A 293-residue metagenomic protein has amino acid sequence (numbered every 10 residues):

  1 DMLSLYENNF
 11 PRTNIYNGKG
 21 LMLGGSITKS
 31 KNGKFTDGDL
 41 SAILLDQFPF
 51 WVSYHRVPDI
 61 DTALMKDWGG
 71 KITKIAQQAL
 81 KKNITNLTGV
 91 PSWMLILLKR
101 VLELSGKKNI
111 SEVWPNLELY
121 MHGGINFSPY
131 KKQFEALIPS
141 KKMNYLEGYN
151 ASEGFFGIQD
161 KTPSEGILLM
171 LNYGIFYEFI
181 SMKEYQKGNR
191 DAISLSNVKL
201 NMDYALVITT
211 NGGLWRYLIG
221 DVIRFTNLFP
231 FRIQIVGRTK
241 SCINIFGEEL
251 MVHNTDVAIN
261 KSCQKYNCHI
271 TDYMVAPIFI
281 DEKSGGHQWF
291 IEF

Functional and structural regions predicted by a protein language model:
D1-D37: Conserved adenylate-forming
F35-F293: Active-site glycine/GP-rich loop and adjacent strand/helix microenvironment that borders small-molecule binding pockets
